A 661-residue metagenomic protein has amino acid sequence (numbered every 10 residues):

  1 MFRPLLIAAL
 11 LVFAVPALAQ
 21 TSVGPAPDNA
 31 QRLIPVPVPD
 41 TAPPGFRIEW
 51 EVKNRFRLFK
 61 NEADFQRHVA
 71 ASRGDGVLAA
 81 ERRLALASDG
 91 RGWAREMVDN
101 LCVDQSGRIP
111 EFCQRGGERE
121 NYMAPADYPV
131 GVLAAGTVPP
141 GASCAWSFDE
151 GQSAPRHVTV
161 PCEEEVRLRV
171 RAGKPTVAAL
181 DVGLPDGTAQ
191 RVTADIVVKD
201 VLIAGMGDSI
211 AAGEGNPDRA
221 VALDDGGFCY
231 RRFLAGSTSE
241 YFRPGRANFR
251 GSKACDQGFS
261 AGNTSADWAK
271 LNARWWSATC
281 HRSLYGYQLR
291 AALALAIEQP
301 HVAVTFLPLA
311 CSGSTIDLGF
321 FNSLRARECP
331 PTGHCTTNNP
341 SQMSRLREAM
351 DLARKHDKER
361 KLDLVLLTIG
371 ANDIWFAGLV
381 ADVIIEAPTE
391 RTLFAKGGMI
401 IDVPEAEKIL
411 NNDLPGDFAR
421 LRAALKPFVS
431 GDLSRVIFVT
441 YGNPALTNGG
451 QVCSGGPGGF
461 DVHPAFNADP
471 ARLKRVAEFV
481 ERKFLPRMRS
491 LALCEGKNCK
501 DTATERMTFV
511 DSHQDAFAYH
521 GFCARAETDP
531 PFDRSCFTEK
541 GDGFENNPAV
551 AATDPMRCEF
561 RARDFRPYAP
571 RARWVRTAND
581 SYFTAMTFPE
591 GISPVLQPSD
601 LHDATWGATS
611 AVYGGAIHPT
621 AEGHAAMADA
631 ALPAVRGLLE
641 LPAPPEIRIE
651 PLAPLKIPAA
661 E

Functional and structural regions predicted by a protein language model:
A14-P16: N-terminal signal peptide c-region/cleavage motif recognized by signal peptidases
V23-L202: Beta-strand-enriched, solvent-exposed domains that form extended recognition/catalytic surfaces
V69-A94, V98, C229-E298, G398 (+3 more regions): Low-complexity, serine/threonine/proline-enriched polar segments
D127-P139, C144-E150, A189-D218, A273-L295 (+8 more regions): Mobile, glycine-rich extracellular loop/lid and propeptide segments that shape or gate substrate/ligand access
G226-N412: Conserved SGNH/GDSL esterase-like catalytic core that processes O-acyl groups on lipids and polysaccharides
Y287-T305, K358, N412-V436, R472 (+1 more regions): A structural motif corresponding to the C-terminal end of an alpha-helix and its immediate exit/capping segment
N443-I617: Mobile gating loops/cap/lid regions near enzyme active sites that modulate substrate access
